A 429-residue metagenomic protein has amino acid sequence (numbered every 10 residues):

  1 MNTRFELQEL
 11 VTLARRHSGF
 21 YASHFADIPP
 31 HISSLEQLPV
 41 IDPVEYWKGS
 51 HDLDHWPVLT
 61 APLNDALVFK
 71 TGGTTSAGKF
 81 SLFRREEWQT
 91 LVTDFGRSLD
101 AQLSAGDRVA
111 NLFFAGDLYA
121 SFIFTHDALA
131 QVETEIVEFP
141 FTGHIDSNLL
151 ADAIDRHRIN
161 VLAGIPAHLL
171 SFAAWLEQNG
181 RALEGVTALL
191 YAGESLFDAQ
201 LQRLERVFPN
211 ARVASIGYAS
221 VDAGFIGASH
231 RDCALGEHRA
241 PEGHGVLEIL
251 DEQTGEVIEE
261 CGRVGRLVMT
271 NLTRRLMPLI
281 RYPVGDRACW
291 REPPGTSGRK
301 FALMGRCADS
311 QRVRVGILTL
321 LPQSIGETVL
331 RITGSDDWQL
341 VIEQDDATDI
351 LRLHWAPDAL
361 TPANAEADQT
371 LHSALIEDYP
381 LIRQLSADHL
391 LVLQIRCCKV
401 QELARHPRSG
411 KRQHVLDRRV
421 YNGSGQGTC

Functional and structural regions predicted by a protein language model:
M1-K70, S76-R97, A347, R352-H354 (+2 more regions): Nucleotide 5′-phosphate-binding alpha/beta core
V11, V186, A211, S335-D337: Core-facing hydrophobic residues within beta-strands of well-ordered domains
A14, E205, T328-L330: Hydrophobic C-terminal alpha-helix "anchor/cap" residues
S18, I165-P166, G193: Helix N-cap/beta->alpha junction signal
K48-A182, A188, F197-R203, V207-F208 (+2 more regions): Active-site phosphate/ATP/adenylate-binding loop shared across adenylate-forming ligases
L162, V268, T273-Q384: AMP-binding/adenylate-forming catalytic core of the ANL superfamily
L190-Y191, G217: A short, hydrophobic beta-strand element of the alpha/beta-hydrolase
L196, Q202-P294: Conserved AMP-binding/adenylate-forming
